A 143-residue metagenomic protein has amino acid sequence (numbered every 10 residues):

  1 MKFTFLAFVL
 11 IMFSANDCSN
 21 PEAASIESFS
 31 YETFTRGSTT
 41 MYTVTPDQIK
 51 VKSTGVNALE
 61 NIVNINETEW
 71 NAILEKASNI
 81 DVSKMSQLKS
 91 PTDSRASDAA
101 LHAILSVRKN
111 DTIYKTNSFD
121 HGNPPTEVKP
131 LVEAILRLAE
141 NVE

Functional and structural regions predicted by a protein language model:
M1-S25: Bacterial Sec-dependent N-terminal signal peptides
M12-F13, S25, V44-P46, M85-L88: Short amphipathic alpha-helical surface micro-motifs
C18-F34, L74-K76, Q87-E143: Short, well-ordered, aromatic-rich surface patches in folded extracellular/luminal domains
C18-T54, E60, N64: N-terminal export/targeting and maturation segments
Y42, I62-I65, I80, T112-N117: Generic detection of short hydrophobic beta-strand segments and adjacent strand-loop junctions
T45-Q48, N66-T68, S118-P124: A short, sequence-level motif marking secondary-structure junctions
V51-M85: A short-motif feature that recognizes glycine-rich, charge-decorated loops that bind or process nucleotide phosphates
